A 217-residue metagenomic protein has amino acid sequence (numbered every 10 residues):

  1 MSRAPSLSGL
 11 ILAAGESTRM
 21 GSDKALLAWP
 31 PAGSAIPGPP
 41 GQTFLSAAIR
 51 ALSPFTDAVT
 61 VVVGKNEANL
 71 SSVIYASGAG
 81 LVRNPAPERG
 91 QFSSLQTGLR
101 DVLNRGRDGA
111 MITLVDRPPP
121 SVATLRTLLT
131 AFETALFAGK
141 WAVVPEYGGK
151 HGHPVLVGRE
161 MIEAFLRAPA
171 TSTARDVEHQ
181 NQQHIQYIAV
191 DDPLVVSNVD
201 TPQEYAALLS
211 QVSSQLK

Functional and structural regions predicted by a protein language model:
M1-P5, G9, E163-K217: Conserved alpha/beta core of the MobA/IspD/sugar-nucleotide pyrophosphorylase nucleotidyltransferase superfamily
S2-H151, N181-D191, S213-L216: Nucleotide and nucleotide-moiety/phosphate-recognizing core
S17, L27, I162-E163, A206: Nucleotide phosphate-binding site architecture
G98, E160-F165: Short beta-strand and adjoining strand-loop segment in the mid-core of the Rossmann-like NAD(P)-dependent dehydrogenase
H153-V157, S197-V199: Short glycine- and hydrophobic/aromatic-rich loop-to-beta-strand nucleating segment in the catalytic cores
